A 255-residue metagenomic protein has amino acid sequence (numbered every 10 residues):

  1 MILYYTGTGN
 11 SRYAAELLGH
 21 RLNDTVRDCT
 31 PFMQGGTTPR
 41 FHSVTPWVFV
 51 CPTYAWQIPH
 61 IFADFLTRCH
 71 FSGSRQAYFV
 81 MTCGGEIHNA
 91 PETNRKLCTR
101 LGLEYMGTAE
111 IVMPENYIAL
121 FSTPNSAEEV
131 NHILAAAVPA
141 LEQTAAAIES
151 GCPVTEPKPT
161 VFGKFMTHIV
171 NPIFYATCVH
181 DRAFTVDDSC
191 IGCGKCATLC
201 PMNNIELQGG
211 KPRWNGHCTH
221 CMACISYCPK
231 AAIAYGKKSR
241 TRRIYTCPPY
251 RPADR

Functional and structural regions predicted by a protein language model:
I2, T6-A14, H20-M33, P39-C51 (+3 more regions): FMN-binding flavodoxin-like domain, especially the glycine-rich phosphate-binding loop
T38, H42-V44, Y175-T177, D181 (+3 more regions): Residue-level signal for the start and early helices of compact helical domains
R40-F41, H70, T177, C193 (+2 more regions): Generic structural signal for beta-strand residues in well-ordered domains
T160-G192, T198: A mid-sequence, solvent-exposed acidic-amphipathic segment
T185-V186, I191-T219, A223-R240: Iron-sulfur cluster-binding cysteine motifs and their immediate structural context in ferredoxin-like electron-transfer
